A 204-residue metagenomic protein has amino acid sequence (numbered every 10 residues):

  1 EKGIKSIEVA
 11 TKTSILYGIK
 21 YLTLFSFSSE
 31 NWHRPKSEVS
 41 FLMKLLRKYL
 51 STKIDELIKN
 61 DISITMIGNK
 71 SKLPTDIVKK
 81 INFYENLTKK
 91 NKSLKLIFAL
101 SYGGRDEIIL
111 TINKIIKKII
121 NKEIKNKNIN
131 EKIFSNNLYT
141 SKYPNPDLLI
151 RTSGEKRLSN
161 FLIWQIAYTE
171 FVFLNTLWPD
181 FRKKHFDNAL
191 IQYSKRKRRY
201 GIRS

Functional and structural regions predicted by a protein language model:
E1-S204: Flexible, compositionally biased loop and terminal segments
